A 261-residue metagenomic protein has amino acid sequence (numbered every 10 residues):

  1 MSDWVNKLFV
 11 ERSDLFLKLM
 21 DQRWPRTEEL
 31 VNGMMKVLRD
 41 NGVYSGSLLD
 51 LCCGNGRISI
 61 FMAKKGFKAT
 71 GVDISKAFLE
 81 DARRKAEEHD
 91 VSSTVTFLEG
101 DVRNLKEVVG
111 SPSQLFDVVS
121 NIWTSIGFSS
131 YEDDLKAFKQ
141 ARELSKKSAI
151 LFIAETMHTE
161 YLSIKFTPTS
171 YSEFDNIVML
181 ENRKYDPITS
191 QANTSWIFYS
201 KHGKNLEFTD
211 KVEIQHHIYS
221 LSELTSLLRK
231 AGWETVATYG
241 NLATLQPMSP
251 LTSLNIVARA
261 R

Functional and structural regions predicted by a protein language model:
M1-Y44: Conserved class I S-adenosyl-L-methionine
Y44-C52: Conserved class I S-adenosyl-L-methionine
N55: Conserved SAM/SAH-binding loop
I60-L105: Class I SAM-dependent methyltransferase SAM/SAH-binding core
V108-V119: A short acidic, Gly/Pro-enriched loop at the edge of an enzyme's catalytic core that lines a small-molecule cofactor
L135-K147: A short glycine-rich, Lys/Arg-flanked "PGG" loop and its adjoining helix->strand segment in the class I
F152-T225: SAM-dependent methyltransferase
L221-R261: C-terminal lobe and adjacent flexible extensions of AdoMet/dcAdoMet transferase-like proteins
